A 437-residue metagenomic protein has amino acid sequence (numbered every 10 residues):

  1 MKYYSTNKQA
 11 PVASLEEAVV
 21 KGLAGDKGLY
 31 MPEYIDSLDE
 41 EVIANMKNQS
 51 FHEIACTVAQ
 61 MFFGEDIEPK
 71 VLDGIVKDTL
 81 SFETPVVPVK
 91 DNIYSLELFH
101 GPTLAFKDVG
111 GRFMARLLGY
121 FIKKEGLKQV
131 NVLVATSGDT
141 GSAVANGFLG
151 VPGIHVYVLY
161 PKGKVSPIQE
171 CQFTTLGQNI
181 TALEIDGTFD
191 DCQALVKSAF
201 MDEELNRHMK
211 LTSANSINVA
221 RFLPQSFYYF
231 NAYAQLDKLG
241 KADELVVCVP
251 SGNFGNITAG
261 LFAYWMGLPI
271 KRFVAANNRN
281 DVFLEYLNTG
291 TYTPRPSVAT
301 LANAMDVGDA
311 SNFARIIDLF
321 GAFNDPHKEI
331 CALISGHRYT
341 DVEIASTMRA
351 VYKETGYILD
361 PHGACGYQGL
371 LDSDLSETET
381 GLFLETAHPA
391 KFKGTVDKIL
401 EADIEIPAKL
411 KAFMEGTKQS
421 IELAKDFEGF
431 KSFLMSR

Functional and structural regions predicted by a protein language model:
M1-R437: PLP-dependent amino-acid enzyme catalytic core
